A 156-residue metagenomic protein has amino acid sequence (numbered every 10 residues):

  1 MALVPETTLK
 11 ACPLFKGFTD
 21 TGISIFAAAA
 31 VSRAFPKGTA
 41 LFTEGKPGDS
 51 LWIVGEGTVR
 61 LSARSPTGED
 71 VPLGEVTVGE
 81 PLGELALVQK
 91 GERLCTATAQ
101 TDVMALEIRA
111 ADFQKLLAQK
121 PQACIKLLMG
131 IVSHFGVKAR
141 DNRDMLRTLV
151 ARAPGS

Functional and structural regions predicted by a protein language model:
M1-S156: Cytosolic regulatory regions built on CNB/CRP/Popeye-like sensor folds
